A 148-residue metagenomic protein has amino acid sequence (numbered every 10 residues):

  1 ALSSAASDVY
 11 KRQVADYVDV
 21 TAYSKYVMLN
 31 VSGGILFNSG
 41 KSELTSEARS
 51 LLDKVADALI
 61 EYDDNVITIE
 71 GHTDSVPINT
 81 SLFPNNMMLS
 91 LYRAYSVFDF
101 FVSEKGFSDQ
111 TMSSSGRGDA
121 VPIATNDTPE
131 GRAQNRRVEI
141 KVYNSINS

Functional and structural regions predicted by a protein language model:
A1, K25, H72: Short, well-ordered beta-to-alpha junction loops that form the rim of enzyme active sites and present histidine/acidic
A1-A6, Y10: Single conserved hydrophobic/aromatic residue that forms the stacking wall/gate of nucleotide- or nucleobase-binding
S3, D63-D64: Short loop/turn elements that form and flank the Walker-type P-loop nucleotide-binding site in RecA-like NTPase cores
K11-Y17, Y62-D63: Short secondary-structure junctions
D16-N30: Short edge beta-strands and adjacent turn/loop segments
N30, L36-R49, K54, A58-Y62 (+1 more regions): Periplasmic OmpA-like peptidoglycan-binding domain that tethers envelope proteins to the cell wall
